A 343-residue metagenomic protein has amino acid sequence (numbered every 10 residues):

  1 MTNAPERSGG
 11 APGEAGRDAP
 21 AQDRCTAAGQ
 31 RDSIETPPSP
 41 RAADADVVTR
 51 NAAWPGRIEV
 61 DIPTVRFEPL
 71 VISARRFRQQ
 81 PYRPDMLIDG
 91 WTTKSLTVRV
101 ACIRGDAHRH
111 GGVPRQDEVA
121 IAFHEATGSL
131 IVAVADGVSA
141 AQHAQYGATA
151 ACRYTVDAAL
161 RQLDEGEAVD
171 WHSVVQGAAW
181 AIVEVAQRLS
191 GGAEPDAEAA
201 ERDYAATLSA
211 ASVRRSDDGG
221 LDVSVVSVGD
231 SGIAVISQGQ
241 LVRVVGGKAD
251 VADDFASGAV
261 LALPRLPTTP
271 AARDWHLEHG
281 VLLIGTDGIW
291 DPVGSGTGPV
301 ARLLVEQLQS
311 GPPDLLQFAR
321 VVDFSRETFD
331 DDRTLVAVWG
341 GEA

Functional and structural regions predicted by a protein language model:
M1-G9, G13-S73, P195, D253-A343: C-terminal catalytic subdomain
N3-P5, E35-D157, S231: N-terminal entry segment of metal-dependent catalytic domains or homologous docking segments
V113-E125, E201-S224, K248-G294: Acidic loop->beta-strand submotif enriched in PP2C/PPM serine/threonine phosphatases
V132-D136, V226, L283-G285: Short hydrophobic beta-strand that contains or immediately precedes a catalytic carboxylate
A141-A144, A234-I236, P292-G294: Short helix/loop capping segments that flank catalytic or ligand/cofactor-binding pockets
R153-G192, R302-F324: Helix-loop-helix
E167-S237, P267-H276: Catalytic core of PPM/PP2C metal-dependent serine/threonine phosphatase domains
